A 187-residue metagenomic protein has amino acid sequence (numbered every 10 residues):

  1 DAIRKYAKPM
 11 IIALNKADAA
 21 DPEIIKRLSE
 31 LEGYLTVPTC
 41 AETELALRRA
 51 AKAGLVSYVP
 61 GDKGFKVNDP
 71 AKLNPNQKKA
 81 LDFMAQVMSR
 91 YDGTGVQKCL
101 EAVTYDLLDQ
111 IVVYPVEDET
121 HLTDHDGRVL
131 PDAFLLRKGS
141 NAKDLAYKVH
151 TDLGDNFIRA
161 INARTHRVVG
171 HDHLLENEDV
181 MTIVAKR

Functional and structural regions predicted by a protein language model:
D1-R187: C-terminal-of-GTPase-core extension/linker across diverse P-loop GTPases
